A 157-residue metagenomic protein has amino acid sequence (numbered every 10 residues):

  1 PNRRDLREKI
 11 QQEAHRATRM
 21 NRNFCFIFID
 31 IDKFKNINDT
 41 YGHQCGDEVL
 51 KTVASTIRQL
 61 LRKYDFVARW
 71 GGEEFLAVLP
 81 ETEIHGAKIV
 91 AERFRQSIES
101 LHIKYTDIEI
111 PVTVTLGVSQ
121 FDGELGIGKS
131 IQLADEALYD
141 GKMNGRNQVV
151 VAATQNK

Functional and structural regions predicted by a protein language model:
P1-R16, M20-N23, K33-E81, H85 (+2 more regions): Cytosolic catalytic cores of cyclic-nucleotide second-messenger enzymes
R16, Q59-Y64, Q96-D107, L138-D140: Short catalytic/binding micro-motifs of nucleotide second-messenger systems
R19, F26-F28, V151: Core hydrophobic beta-sheet residues of small sensory/regulatory alpha/beta domains, primarily PAS-family
C25, T115: Cell-envelope/extracellular polymer assembly enzymes that use nucleotide-activated donors
I27-D30, G72, A134: Conserved metal-coordinating catalytic motifs of nucleotidyl cyclase and c-di-GMP turnover enzymes
R69, I98-V114, S130, K142 (+1 more regions): Catalytic core regions of nucleotide second-messenger enzymes
I84-K88, T106, Q120-K157: Catalytic-core segments of nucleotide cyclases and related cyclic-nucleotide turnover enzymes
